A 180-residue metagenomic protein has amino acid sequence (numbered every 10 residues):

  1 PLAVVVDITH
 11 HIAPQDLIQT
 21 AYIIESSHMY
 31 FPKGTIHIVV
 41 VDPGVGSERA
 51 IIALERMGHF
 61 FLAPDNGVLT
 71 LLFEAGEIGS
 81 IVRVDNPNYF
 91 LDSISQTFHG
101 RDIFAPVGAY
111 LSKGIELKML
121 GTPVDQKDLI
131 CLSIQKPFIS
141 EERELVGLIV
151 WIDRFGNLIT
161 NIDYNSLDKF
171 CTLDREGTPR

Functional and structural regions predicted by a protein language model:
L2-V4, H11, Q15-Y22, S26 (+3 more regions): Active-site histidine-anchored catalytic micro-motif
V82, D92-D174: Anionic-ligand-binding alpha/beta catalytic cores of soluble enzymes and soluble regulatory domains that recognize
E176-R180: Short conserved beta-strand and strand-loop elements enriched in small hydrophobics with frequent Asp/Gly
